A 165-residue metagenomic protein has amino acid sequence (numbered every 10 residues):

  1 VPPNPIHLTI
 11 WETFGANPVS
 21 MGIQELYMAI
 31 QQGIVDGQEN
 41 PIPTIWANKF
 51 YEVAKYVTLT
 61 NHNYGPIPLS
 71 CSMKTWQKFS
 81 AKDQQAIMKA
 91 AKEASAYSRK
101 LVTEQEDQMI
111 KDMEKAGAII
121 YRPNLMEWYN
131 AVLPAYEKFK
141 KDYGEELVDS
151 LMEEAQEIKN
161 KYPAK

Functional and structural regions predicted by a protein language model:
V1-K165: N-terminal secretory/targeting leader peptides
